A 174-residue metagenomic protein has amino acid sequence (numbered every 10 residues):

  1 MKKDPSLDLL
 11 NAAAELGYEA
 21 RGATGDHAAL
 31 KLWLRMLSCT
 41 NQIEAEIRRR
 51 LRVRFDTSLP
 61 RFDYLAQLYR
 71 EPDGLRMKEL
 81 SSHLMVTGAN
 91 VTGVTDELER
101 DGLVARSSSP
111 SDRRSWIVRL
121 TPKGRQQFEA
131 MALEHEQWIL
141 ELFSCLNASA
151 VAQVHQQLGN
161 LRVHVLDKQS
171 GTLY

Functional and structural regions predicted by a protein language model:
M1-F55: N-terminal leader segment of winged-helix/HTH proteins
D4-L7, N11, Y18-R21, D96-Q153: Charged, amphipathic alpha-helical coiled-coil/dimerization segments
L32, P60-R61, K123, A150: N-terminal positioning helix adjacent to the helix-turn-helix/winged-helix DNA-binding module
L34, D63-A66, T92-V94: Base-recognition residues in the alpha-helical recognition helix of bacterial helix-turn-helix
N41, A45-T87, L173: N-terminal helix-turn-helix DNA-binding core of bacterial DNA-binding proteins
M77-K78, A89, D96, W116: Residues within helix-turn-helix
A152-Y174: Exposed, interaction-prone assembly regions rather than primary DNA-binding/catalytic cores
